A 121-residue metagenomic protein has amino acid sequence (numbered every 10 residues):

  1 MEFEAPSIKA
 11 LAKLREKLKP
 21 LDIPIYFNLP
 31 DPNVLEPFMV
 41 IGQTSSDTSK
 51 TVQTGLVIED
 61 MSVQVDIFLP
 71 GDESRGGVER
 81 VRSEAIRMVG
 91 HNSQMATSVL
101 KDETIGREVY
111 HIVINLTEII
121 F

Functional and structural regions predicted by a protein language model:
M1-L29, S45-F121: Charged, amphipathic alpha-helical segments and their flanking helix caps
P32: Short, charge-patterned binding micro-sites
L35-Q43: A short, hydrophobic beta-strand-centered structural micro-motif
